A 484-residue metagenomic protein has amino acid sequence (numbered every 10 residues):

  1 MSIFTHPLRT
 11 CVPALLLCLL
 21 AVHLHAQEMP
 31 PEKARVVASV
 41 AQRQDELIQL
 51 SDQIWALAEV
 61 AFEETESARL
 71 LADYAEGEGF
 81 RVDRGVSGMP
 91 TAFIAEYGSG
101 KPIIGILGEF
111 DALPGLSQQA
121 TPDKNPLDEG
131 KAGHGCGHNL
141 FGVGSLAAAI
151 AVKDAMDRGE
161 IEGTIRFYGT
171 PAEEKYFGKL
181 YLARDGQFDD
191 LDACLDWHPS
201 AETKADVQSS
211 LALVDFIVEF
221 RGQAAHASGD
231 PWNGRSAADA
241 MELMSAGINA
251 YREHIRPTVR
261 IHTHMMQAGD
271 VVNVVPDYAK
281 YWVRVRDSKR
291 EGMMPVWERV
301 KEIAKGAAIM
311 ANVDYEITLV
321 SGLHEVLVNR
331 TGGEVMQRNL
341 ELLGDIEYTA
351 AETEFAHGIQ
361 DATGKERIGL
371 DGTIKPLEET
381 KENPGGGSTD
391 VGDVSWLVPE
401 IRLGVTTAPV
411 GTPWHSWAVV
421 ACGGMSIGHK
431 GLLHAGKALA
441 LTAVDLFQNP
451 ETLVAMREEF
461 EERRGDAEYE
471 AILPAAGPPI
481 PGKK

Functional and structural regions predicted by a protein language model:
M1-V12: Bacterial N-terminal signal peptides that target proteins for export
C11-H23: Bacterial N-terminal signal peptides
Q27-H134, V143-T164: Acidic/His- and Gly-rich active-site-bordering loop/insert found across diverse amide/peptide-bond hydrolases
I54, A95, I106, H138 (+8 more regions): Divalent metal-coordination and catalytic microenvironments
V82-D83, A149-F167, I248-T258, Q448-V454: Phosphate-handling active-site elements
L140-S210: Acidic/histidine-rich catalytic neighborhood of metal-dependent amide-processing enzymes
D189-Y348, E352, H357-Q360: Midchain, well-structured core segments that form catalytic/ion-binding scaffolds
T353-G436, V454-K484: Zn-dependent metallopeptidase/amidohydrolase metal-coordination segment
